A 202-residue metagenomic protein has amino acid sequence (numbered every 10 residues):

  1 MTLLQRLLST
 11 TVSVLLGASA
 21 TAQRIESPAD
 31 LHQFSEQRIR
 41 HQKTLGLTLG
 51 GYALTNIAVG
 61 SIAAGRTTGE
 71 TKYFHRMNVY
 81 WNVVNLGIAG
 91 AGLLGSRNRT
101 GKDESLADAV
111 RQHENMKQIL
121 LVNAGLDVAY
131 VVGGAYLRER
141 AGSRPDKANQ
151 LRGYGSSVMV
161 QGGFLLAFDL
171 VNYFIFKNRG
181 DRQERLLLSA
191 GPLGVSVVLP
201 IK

Functional and structural regions predicted by a protein language model:
T2-G17, T21-T48, L94-N123, V128 (+2 more regions): Replace "edges of transmembrane helices
Y52-F74: Long, highly hydrophobic alpha-helical transmembrane signal-anchor segments
V59-A63, V84-N98: Canonical alpha-helical transmembrane segments
G69-N85: Loop-to-helix transition at the N-terminal end of transmembrane alpha-helices
